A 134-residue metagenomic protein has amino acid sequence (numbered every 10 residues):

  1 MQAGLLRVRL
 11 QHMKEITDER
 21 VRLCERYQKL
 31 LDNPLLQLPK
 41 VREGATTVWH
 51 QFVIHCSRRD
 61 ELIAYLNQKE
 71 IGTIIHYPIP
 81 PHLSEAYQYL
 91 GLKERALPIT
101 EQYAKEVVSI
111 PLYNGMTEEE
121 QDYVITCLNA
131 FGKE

Functional and structural regions predicted by a protein language model:
M1-E134: PLP-dependent aminotransferase class I/II
